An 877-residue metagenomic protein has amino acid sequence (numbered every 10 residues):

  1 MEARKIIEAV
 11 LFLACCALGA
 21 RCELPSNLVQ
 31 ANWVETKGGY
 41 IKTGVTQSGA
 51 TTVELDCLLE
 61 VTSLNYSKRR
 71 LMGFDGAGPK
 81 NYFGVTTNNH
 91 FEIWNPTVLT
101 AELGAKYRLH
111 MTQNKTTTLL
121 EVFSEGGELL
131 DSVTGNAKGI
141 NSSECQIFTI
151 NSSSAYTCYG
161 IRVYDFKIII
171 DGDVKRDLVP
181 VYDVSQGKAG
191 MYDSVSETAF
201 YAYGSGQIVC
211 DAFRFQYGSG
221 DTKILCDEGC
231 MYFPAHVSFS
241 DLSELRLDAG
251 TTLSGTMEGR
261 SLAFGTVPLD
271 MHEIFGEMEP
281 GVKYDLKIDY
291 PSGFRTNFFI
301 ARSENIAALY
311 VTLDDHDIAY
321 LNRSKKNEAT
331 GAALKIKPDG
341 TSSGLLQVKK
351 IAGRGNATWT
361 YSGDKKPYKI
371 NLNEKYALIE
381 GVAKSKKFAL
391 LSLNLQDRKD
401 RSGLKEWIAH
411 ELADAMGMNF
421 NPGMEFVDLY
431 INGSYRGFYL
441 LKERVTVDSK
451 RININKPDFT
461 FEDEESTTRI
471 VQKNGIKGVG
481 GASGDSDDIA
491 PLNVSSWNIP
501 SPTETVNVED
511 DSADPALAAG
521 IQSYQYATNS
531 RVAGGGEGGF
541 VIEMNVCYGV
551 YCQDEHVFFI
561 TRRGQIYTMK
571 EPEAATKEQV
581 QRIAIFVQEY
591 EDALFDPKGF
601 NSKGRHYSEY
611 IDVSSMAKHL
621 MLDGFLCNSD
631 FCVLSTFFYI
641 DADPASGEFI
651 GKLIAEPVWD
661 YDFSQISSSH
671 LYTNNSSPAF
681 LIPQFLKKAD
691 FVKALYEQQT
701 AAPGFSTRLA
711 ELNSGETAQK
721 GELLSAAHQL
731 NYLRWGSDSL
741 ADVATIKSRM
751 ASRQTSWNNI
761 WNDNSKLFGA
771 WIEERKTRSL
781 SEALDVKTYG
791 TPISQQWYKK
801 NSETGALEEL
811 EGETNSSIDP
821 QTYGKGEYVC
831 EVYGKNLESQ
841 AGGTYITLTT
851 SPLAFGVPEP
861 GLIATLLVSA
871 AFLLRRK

Functional and structural regions predicted by a protein language model:
N27-W94, T157, I170-R176: Extracellular glycan-recognition modules
N89-R108: Short, aromatic/His-centered strand-loop micro-motif at the edge of beta-sheets
S132-R162: Flexible glycan-contacting loops in extracellular carbohydrate-active proteins
C210-P280, G293-I300: Predominantly extracytoplasmic/ectodomain segments of secreted and cell-surface proteins
W359, Q565-K776: Middle-to-C-terminal accessory/interaction subdomains
E374-A377, S385-D397, M418-P422, S434-H619 (+1 more regions): Internal "kinase-insert"/substrate-recognition segments embedded within catalytic cores of ATP-dependent enzymes
Y798-Q821: Surface-exposed, flexible coil segments in extracellular/virion-facing regions
P858-L874: A short, hydrophobic C-terminal helix/tail in secreted or cell-surface proteins
